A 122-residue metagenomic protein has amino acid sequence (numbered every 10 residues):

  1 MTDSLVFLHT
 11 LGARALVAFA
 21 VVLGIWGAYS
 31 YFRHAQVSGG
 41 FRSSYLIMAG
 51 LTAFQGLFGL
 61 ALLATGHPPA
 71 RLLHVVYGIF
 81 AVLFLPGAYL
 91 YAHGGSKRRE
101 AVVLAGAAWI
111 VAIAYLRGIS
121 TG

Functional and structural regions predicted by a protein language model:
M1-V21: Hydrophobic transmembrane alpha-helical segments in integral membrane proteins
L11-A18, P68-A81: Structural signature of hydrophobic alpha-helical transmembrane segments
A15-H34: N-terminal signal-anchor/start-transfer transmembrane helix
Q36-T52, L73-H74: Loop-to-helix transition at the N-terminal end of transmembrane alpha-helices
G40-M48, R98-A108: Cytoplasmic-side transmembrane-helix entry/capping segments in multi-pass membrane proteins
M48-L63: A generic, lipid-embedded transmembrane alpha helix
A64-P68, P86-A101, I119-G122: Membrane-helix boundary connector in multi-pass membrane proteins
V102-T121: Final/C-terminal transmembrane alpha-helix of multipass membrane proteins
